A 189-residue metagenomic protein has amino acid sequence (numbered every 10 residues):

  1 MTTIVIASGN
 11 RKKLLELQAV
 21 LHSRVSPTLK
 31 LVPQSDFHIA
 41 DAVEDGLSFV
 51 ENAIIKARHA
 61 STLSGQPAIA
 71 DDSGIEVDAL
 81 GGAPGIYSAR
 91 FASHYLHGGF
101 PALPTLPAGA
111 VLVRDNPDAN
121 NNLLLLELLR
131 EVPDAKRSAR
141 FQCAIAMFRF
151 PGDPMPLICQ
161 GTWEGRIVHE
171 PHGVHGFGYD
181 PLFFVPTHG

Functional and structural regions predicted by a protein language model:
T2-V5, R11-G189: Anionic-ligand binding patches
